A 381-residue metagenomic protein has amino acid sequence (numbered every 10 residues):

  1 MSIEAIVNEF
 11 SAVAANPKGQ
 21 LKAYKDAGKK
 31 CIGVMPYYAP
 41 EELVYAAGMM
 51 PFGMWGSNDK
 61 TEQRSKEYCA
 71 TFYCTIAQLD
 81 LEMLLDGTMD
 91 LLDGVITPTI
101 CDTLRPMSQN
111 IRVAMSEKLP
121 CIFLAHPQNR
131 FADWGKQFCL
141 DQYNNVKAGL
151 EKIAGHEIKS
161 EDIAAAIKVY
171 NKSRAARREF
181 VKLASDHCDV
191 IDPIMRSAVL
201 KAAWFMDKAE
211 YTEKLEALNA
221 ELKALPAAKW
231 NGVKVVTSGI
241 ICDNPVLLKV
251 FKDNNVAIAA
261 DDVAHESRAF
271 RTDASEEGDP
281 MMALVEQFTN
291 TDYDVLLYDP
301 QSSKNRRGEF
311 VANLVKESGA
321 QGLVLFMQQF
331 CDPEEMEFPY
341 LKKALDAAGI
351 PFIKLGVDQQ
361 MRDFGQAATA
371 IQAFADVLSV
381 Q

Functional and structural regions predicted by a protein language model:
S2-K30, L140, N144, A148-D273: A charged, amphipathic alpha-helical module
S11-K25, G33-E42, T61-S65, C74-Q78: Metallocofactor- and cofactor-centric catalytic cores in central/energy metabolism, strongly enriched
D26, Y37, L43-W55, G239-S303 (+1 more regions): Redox- and metal-dependent alpha/beta enzyme cores, enriched for Fe-S-associated oxidoreductases and cofactor-handling
K60-C69, F131-G135, S267-A274, D363-Q366: Short, charged, surface-exposed secondary-structure boundary motifs
Y68-D86, Q301-A312: Glycine-rich, highly charged phosphate/nucleotide-binding loops
L79-K152: Acidic/His-rich segments in extracytoplasmic proteins that coordinate ligands and/or metal ions
R307-G322, F326-Q381: TerminUS-proximal long segments
